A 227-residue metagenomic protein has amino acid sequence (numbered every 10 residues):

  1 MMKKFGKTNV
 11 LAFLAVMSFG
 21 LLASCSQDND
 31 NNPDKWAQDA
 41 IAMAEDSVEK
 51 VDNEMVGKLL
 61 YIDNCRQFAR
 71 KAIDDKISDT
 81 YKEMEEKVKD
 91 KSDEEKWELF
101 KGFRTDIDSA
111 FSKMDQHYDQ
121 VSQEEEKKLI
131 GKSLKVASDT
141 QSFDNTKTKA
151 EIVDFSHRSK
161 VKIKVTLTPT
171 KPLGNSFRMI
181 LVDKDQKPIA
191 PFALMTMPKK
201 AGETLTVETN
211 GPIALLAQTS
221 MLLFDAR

Functional and structural regions predicted by a protein language model:
M2-A12: Bacterial N-terminal signal peptides that target proteins for export
L21-S24: C-terminal motif of bacterial Sec signal peptides marking the signal peptidase cleavage site
S26-D28: Bacterial signal peptide processing site
E45-K91, E98: Post-signal-peptide N-terminal segment of Sec-exported extracytoplasmic proteins
W97-R104, D108-R158: Transition segment at domain starts
P169-N175, L215: A short beta-turn/strand-edge loop motif at beta-sheet boundaries
R178-V182: Beta-strand signatures of extracellular beta-sandwich domains
K187-R227: Short, solvent-exposed, Trp/other aromatic-anchored flexible loops in extracytoplasmic proteins
